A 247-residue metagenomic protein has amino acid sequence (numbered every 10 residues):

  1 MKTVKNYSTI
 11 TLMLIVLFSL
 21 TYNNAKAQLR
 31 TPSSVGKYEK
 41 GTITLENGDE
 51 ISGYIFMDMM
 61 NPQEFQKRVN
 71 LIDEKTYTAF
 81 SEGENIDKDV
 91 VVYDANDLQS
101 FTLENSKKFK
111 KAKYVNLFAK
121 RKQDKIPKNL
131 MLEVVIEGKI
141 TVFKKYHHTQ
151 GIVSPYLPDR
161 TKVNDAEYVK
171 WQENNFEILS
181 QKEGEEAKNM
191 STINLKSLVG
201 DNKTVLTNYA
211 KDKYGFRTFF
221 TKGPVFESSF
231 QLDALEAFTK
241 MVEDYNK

Functional and structural regions predicted by a protein language model:
M1-P32: Bacterial Sec-dependent N-terminal signal peptides
N6, A25, S197, S228-L232: Short N-terminal micro-motifs specific to bacterial/archaeal maturation and metal-cluster initiation sites
S19, V35, L45, R160-T161 (+1 more regions): A generic structural signal for short, solvent-exposed coil/turn residues that cap or connect secondary-structure
Y22-I51: Sec-dependent signal peptide cleavage junction
F56-T218: Aromatic-patch recognition
K203-K247: Long, compositionally biased interface segments
